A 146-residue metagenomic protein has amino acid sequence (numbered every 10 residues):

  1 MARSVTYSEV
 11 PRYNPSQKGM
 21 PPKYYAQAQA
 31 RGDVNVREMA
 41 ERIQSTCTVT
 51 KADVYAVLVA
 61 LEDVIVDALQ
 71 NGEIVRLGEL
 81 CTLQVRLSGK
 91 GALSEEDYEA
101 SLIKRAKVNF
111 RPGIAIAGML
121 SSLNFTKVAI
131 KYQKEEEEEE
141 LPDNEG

Functional and structural regions predicted by a protein language model:
M1-A56, D63-G146: Strongly charged
